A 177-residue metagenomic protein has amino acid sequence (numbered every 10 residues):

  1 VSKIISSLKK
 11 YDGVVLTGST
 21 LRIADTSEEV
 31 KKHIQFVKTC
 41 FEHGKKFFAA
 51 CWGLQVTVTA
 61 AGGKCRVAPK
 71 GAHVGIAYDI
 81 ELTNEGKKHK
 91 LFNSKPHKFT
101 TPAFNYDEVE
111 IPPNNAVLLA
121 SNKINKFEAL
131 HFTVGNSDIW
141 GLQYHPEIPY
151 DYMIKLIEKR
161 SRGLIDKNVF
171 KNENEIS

Functional and structural regions predicted by a protein language model:
V1-H43, K167-S177: N-terminal beta1-alpha1 cap of cysteine-dependent amidohydrolase-like domains
S2, I23, V56, F127 (+1 more regions): Flexible, glycine-rich phosphate/dinucleotide-binding loops and adjacent beta-alpha linkers at cofactor/substrate
I5-K10, V56-T59, E110-P113, H131-F132: Short loop/helix-cap segments at secondary-structure boundaries that form the rim of catalytic
L8-G13, V67-A68, K87-K88, I111: Short, charged low-complexity intrinsically disordered segments located at boundaries of structured domains
T17, C51, Q143: Short beta-strand segments
T20-G86: Cysteine-nucleophile active-site neighborhood
F36, E42, L82-S177: Amide-donor transfer/coupling interface in amidating biosynthetic enzymes
